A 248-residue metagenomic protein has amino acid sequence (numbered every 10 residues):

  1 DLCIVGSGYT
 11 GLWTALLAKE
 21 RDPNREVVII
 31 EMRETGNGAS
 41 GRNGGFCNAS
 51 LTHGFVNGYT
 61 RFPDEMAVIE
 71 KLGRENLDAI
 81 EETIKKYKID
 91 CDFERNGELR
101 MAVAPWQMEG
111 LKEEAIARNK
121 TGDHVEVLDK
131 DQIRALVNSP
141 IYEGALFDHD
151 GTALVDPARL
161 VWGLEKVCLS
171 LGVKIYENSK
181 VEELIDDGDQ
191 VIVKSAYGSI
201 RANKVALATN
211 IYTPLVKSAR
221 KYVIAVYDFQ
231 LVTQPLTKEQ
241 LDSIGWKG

Functional and structural regions predicted by a protein language model:
D1, N24-E26, K204: Residues that mark the start of a beta-strand
D1-T10, V28: Beta1/beta-strand and adjacent pyrophosphate-binding region of the FAD-binding site in flavoprotein oxidoreductases
S7, L51, T209-N210: Glycine-rich, N-terminal phosphate-binding loop of Rossmann-like dinucleotide-binding domains
A15, K19-E20, V167: Gly/Ala-rich phosphate-binding loop of Rossmann-like dinucleotide-binding domains, activating on the conserved
K19-R42: Glycine-rich FAD pyrophosphate-binding loop
S50-Q132: Dinucleotide-binding Rossmann-like beta1-alpha1 core, especially the glycine-rich loop that anchors the ADP
E109-T121, P140-K204, A208: Helical element adjacent to the flavin cofactor pocket in flavoenzyme catalytic cores
E183-G248: Flavin-dependent oxidoreductases
